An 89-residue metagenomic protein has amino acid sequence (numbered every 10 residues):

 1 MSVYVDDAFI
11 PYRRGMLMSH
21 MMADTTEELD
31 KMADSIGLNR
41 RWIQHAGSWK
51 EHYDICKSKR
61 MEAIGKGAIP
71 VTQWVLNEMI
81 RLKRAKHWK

Functional and structural regions predicted by a protein language model:
S2-M32: The feature represents the first ordered module of a protein
S2-V3, R14-M18, S35-R41, R60 (+2 more regions): Terminal leader/tail segments of proteins
F9, R41-I43, E51, K59: Short, flexible coil/linker segments at or flanking structured domains
R13-M16, I43-A46, W88: A short, structure-level motif marking secondary-structure boundaries and short turns
A23-S48, G65: A short, structured beta-strand/loop element
W49-K89: Short, compact, well-ordered microdomains
